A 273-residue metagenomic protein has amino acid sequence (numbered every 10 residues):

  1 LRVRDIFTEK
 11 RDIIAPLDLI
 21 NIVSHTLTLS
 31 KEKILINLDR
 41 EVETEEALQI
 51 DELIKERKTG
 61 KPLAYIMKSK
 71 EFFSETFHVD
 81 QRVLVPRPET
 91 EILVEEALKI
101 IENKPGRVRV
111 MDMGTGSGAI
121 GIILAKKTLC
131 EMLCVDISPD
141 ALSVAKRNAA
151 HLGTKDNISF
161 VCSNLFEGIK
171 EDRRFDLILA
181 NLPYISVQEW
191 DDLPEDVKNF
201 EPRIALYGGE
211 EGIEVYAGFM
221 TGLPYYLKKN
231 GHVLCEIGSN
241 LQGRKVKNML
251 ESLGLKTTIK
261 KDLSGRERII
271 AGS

Functional and structural regions predicted by a protein language model:
L1-D18: Non-catalytic nucleic-acid substrate-recognition regions in nucleic-acid-modifying enzymes
I22, G60, T90, I120 (+5 more regions): Residue-level signal for inorganic ion chemistry
S24-I100: Conserved AdoMet
I92-D192, N240: Conserved SAM/SAH cofactor-binding pocket of Class I
A97, L124, V197, F219-L223: Class I S-adenosylmethionine-dependent transferase superfamily signal
T154, E201, L227-K229: Helix-to-beta-strand junctions that scaffold the AdoMet/dcAdoMet cofactor pocket in Class I SAM-dependent enzymes
L182-V215: Mobile active-site "lid"/loop adjacent to the S-adenosyl-L-methionine
E210-G272: Conserved Class I SAM-dependent methyltransferase catalytic core
